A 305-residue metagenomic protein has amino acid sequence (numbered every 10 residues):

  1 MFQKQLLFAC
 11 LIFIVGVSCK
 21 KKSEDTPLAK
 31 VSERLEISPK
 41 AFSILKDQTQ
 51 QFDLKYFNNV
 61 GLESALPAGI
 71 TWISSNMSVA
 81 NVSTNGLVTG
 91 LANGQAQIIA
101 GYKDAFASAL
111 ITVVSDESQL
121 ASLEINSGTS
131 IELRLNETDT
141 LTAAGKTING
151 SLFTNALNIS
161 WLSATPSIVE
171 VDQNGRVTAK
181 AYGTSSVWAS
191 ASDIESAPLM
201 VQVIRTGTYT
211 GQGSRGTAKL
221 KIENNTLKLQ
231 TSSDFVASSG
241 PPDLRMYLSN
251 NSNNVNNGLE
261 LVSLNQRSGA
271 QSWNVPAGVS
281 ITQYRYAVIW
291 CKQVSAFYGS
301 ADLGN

Functional and structural regions predicted by a protein language model:
M1-L7: Bacterial N-terminal signal peptides that target proteins for export
V15-S18: C-terminal motif of bacterial Sec signal peptides marking the signal peptidase cleavage site
K20-R205: Extracytoplasmic soluble-region selector
N85-G86, D172-G175, Q230-S233, G269-G278: Exposed aromatic-hydrophobic patches
A100-Y102, W188-A191, P276-S300: Short, exposed beta-strand-loop hairpins at the edges of beta-sheets in extracellular/periplasmic proteins
A197-T226, N253, E260: Transition segment at domain starts
F235, N250-N254, V294: Acidic glycine-/aspartate-rich tracts in secreted/extracellular proteins
N253-G278: An anionic, turn-rich surface loop/hairpin at beta-sheet edges that serves as a generic interaction/coordination patch
